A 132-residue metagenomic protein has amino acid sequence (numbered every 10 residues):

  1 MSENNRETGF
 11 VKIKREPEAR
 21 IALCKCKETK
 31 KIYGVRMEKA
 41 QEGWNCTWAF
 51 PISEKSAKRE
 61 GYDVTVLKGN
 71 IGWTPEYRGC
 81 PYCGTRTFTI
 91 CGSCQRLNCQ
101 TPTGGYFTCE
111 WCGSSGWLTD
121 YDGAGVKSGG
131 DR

Functional and structural regions predicted by a protein language model:
M1-P75: Long, charged N-terminal interaction/targeting segments
E18-A22, W73-Y77, G84-T87, T103-T108: Short metal-coordination and nucleic-acid-contact micro-motifs, chiefly zinc-binding Cys/His arrays
C24-T29, C80-C83, C91-C94, C109-C112: Short cysteine-rich clusters marking metal-coordination/redox-active sites
K31-G34, T85-T89, R96-Q100, W117: Short functional micro-motifs and their immediate structural scaffolds
E38, G92-S93, T103, Y121: Surface loops and adjacent helix of pleckstrin homology
Q41-K55, Y77-Y82, G104-S115: Cysteine-rich micro-motifs
E42, K68-T74, C94-T108: Short linker/helix segments within small regulatory modules
G105-R132: Short, Lys/Arg-rich amphipathic alpha-helical interaction segments that bind nucleic acids or acidic protein surfaces
